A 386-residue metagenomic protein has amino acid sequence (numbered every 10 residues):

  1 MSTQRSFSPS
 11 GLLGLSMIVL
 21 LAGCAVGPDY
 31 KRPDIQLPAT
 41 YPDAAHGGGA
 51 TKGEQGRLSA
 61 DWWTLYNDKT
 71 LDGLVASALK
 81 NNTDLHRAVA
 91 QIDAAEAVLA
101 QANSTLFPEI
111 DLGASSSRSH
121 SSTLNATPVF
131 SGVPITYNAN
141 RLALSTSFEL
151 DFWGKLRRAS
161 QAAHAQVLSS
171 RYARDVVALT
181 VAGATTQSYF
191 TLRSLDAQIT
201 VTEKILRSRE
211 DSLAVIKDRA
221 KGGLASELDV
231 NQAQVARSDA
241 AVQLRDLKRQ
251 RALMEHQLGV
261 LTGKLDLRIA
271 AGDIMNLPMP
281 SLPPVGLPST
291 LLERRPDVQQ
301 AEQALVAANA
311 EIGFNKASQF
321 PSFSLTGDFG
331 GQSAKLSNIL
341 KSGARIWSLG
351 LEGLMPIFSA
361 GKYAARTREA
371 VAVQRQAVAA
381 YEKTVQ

Functional and structural regions predicted by a protein language model:
S2-L13: Bacterial N-terminal signal peptides that target proteins for export
L21-G23: C-terminal motif of bacterial Sec signal peptides marking the signal peptidase cleavage site
A25-L99, P278-V306, P356-I357, E382-V385: Bacterial Sec-pathway N-terminal export signals of envelope proteins
T51-G53, R57-L65, S115-S145, R268-P284 (+3 more regions): Small/polar, glycine/serine/threonine/aspartate-rich low-complexity segments that form flexible
L71, L79-D111, V133-R141, S147-A270 (+6 more regions): Hydrophobic alpha-helical structural elements of bacterial secretion/transport assemblies
Q300-F320: Long hydrophobic segments that form regular secondary structure
G350-L354, V371, V378: C-terminal, non-catalytic macromolecule-binding modules
